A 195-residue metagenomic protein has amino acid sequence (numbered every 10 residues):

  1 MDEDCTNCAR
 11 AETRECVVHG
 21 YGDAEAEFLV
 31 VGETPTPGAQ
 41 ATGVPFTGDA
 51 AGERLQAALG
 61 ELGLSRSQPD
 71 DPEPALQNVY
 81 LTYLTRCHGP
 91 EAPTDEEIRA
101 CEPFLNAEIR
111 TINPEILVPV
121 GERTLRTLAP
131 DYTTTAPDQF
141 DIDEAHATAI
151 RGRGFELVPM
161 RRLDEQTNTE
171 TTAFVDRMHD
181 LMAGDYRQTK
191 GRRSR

Functional and structural regions predicted by a protein language model:
M1-R195: A polyanion-binding, active-site-adjacent surface
